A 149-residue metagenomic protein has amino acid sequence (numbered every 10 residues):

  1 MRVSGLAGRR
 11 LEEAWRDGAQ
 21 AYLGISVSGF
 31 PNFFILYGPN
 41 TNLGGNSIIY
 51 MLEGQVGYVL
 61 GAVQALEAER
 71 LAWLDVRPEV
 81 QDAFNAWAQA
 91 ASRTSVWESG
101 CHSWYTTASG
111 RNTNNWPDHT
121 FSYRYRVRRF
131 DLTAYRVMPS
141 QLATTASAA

Functional and structural regions predicted by a protein language model:
M1-T41: Glycine-rich loop(s) and the adjacent beta-strand/alpha-helix scaffold that form part
A21, F34-A149: C-terminal, flexible cofactor-proximal segment of oxidoreductases
